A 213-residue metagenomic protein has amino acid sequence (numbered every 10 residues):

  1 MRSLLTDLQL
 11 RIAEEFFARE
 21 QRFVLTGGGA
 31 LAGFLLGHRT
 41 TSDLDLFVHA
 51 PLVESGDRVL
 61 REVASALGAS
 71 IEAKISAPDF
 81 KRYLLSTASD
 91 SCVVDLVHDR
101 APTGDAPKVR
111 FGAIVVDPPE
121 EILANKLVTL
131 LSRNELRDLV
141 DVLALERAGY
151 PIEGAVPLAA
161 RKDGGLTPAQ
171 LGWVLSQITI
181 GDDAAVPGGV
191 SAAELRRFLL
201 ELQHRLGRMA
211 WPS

Functional and structural regions predicted by a protein language model:
M1-S213: Compositionally biased terminal segments of proteins
